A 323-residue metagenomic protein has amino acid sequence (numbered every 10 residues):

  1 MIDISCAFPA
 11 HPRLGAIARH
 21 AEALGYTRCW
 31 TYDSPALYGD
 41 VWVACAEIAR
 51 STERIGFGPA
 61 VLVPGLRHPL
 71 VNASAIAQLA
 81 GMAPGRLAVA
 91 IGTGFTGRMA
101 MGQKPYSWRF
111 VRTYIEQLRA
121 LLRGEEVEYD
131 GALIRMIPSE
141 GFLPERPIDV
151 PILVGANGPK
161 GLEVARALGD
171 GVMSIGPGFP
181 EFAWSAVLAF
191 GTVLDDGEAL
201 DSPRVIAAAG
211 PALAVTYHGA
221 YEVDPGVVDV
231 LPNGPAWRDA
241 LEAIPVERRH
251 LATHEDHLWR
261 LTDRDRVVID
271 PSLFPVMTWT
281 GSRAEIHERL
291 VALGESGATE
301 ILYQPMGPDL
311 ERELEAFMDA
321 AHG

Functional and structural regions predicted by a protein language model:
M1-G323: Active-site-adjacent structural elements that line small-molecule/cofactor binding pockets in enzymes
